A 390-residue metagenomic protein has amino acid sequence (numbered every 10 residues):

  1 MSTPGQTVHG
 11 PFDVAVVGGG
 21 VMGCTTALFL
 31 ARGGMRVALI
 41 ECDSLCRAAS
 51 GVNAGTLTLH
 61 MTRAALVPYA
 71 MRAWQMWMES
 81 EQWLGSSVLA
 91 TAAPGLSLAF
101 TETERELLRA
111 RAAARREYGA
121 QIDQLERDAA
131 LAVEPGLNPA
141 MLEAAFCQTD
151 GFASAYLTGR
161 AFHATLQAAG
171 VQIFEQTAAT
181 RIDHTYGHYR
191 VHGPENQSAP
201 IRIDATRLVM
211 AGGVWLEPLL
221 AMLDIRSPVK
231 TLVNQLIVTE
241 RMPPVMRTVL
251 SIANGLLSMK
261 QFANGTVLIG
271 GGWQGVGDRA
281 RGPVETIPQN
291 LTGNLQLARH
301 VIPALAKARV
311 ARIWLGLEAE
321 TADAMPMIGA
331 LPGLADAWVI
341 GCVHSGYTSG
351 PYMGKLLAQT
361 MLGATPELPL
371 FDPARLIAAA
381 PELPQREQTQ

Functional and structural regions predicted by a protein language model:
V8, V88-S97, R111, D123-R127 (+4 more regions): Helix-loop-beta segment of a Rossmann-like dinucleotide-binding subdomain
V14-A38: N-terminal Rossmann-like FAD-binding beta1-loop-alpha1 element of flavoenzymes
R32-G51: Glycine-rich FAD pyrophosphate-binding loop
R47, I201-R247: Central helical "cap/lid" subdomain
G55-V133, L256, L297-A298: Dinucleotide-binding Rossmann-like beta1-alpha1 core, especially the glycine-rich loop that anchors the ADP
F146-A199: Helical element adjacent to the flavin cofactor pocket in flavoenzyme catalytic cores
P243-L334: Active-site lid/adjacent beta-loop-alpha segment flanking the redox-cofactor pocket in flavoenzymes
H300-Q390: C-terminal catalytic lobe of FAD-dependent flavoproteins
